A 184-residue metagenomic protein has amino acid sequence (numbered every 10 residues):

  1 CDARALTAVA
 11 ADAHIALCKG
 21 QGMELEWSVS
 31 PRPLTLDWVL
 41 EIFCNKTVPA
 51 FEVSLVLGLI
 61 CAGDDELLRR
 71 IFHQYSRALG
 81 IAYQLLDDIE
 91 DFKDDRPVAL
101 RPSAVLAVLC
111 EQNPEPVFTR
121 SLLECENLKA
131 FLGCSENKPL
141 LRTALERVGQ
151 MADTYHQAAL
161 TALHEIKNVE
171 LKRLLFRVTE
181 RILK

Functional and structural regions predicted by a protein language model:
C1-K184: All-alpha prenyltransferase/terpene-synthase fold signal
